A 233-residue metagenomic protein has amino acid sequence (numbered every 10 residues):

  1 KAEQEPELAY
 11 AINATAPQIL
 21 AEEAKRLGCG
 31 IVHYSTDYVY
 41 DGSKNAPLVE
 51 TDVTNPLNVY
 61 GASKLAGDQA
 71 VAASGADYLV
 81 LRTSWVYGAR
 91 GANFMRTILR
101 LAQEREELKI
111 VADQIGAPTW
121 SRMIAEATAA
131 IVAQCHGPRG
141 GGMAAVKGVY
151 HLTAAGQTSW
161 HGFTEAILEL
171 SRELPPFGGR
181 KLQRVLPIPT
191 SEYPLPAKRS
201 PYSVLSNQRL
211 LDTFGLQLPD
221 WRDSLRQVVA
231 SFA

Functional and structural regions predicted by a protein language model:
K1-A14, K25: NAD(P)H-binding glycine-rich loop region in Rossmannoid oxidoreductase-like domains and their noncatalytic homologs
K1-E7, G42-A46, G91-A92: Conserved catalytic-core motifs of eukaryotic protein kinase domains, centered on the activation segment
L8, A16-I19, G30, G61 (+2 more regions): Conserved cofactor-binding/catalytic machinery of classical short-chain dehydrogenase/reductase
T15-L57: Conserved Rossmann-fold NAD(P)-dependent oxidoreductase catalytic core, especially the SDR/UDP-sugar
N55-L79: Active-site Tyr-X1-5-Lys
A72-A130: NAD(P)-dependent short-chain dehydrogenase/reductase
A127, Q134-P194: Mid/C-terminal beta-alpha module of Rossmann-like enzyme folds, strongest in SDR-family dehydrogenases/epimerases
R209-L211, W221-A233: Amphipathic terminal alpha-helices
